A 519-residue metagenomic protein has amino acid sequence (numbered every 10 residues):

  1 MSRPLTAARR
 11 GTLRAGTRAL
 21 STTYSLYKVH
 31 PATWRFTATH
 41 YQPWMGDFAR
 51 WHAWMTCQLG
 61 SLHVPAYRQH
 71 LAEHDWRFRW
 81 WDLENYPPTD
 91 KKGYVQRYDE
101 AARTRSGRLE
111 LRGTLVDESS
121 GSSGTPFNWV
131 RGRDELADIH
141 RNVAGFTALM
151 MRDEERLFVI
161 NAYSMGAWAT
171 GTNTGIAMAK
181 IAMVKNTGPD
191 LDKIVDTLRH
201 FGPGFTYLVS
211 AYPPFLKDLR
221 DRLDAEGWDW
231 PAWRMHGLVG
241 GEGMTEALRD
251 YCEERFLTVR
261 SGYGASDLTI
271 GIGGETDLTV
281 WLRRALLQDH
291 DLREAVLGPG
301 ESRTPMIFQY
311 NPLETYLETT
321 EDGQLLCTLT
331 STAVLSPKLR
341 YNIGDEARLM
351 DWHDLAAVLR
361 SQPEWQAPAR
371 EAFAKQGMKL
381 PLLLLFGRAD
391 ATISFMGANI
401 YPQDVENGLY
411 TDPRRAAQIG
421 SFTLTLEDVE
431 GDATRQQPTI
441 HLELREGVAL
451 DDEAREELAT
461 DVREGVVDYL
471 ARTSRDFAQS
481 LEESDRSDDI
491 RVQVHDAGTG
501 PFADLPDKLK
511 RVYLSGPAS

Functional and structural regions predicted by a protein language model:
S2-K28, W34, P88-D291, G298: Active-site phosphate/ATP/adenylate-binding loop shared across adenylate-forming ligases
S2-M150, E155-L157, Q436-D489, Q493-S519: Nucleotide 5′-phosphate-binding alpha/beta core
P43-W44, W54-C57, S302-M306, E314 (+1 more regions): Active-site rim elements
G60, S119, V159, V209 (+3 more regions): Residue-level signal for inorganic ion chemistry
V184-K185, V259, L317, V492-V494: Generic structural signal for residues in well-ordered beta-strands
D250-P368: Conserved AMP-binding/adenylate-forming
L335, L339-L481, D485, D507-L509: AMP-binding/adenylate-forming catalytic core of the ANL superfamily
